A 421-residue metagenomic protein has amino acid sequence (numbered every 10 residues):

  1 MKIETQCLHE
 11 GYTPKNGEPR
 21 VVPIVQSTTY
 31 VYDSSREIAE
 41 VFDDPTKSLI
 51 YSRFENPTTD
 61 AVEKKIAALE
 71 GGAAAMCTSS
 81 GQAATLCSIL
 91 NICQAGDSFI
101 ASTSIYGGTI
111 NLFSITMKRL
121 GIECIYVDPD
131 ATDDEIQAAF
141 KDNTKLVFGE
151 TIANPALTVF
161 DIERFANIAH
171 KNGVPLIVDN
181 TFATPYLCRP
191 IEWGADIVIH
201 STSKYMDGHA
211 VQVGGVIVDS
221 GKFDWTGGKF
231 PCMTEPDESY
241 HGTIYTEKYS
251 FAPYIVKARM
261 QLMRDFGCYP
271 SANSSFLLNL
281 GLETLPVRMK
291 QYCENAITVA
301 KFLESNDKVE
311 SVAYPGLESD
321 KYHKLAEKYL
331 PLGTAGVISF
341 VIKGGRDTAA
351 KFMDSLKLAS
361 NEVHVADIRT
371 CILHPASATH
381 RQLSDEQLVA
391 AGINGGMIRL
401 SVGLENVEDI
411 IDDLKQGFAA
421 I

Functional and structural regions predicted by a protein language model:
M1, S114, E123-C124, A138 (+4 more regions): PLP-dependent enzyme catalytic core of the Aspartate aminotransferase-like
M1-N56, K64: N-terminal "arm"/small-domain region of PLP-dependent enzymes with the aminotransferase-like
E4-T13, A75-S305: Conserved PLP-enzyme active-site core in the AAT-like
K15, V31-S35, D224-W225, L285 (+3 more regions): Short, acidic Gly/Pro/Ser/Thr-rich loop/turn segments
K15-N16, M206, G267, K328-L330 (+1 more regions): Short Gly/Pro-enriched turn/cap motifs at secondary-structure boundaries
S34-L86, G108-M117: Conserved N-terminal alpha-helix of the aminotransferase class I/II PLP-enzyme fold
K47, A73, V213, S274-L278 (+3 more regions): Short amphipathic alpha-helical segments
M289, I297, L303-E304, K308-I398 (+1 more regions): Conserved C-terminal alpha-helix-loop-beta "cap" of PLP-dependent enzymes that closes/shapes the active-site mouth
